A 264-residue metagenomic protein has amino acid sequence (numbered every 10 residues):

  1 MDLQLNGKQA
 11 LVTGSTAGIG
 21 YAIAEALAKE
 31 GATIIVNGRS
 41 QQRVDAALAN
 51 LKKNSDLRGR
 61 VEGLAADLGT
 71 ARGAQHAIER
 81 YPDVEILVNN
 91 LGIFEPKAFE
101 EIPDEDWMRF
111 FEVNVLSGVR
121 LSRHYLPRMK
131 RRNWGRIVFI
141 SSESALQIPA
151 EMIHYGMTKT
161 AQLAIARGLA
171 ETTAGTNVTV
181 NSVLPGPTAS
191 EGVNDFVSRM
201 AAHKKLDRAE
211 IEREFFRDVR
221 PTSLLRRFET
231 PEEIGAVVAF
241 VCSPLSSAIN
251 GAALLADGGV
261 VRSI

Functional and structural regions predicted by a protein language model:
Q9, T16-A17: Conserved glycine-rich cofactor-binding loop
A98-F99, D106-F111, I137, V219: Substrate-binding pocket helix/loop in short-chain dehydrogenase/reductase
S122, T158, A166: Active-site helix of classical SDR
P127, E171-T172, S247: Alpha-helical segment proximal to the catalytic Tyr-Lys
S142: Residue(s) in the substrate-gating loop at a strand-loop-helix junction that position the organic substrate next
Q147, V238-A239, L245, N250-I264: Short C-terminal tail/terminal secondary-structure segment of NAD(P)H-dependent dehydrogenase/reductase domains
A174, T179, I249-G251: Short, small/polar-rich loop/turn modules that mediate ligand/substrate recognition or access, typified
